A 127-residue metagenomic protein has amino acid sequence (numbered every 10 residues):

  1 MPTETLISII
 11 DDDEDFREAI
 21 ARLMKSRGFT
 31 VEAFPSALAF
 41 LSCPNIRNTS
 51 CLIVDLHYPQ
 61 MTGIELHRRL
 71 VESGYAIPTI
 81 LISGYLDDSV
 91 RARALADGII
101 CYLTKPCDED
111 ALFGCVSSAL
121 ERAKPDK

Functional and structural regions predicted by a protein language model:
E14-E32: Two-component/phosphorelay signaling modules centered on CheY-like receiver
R17, P59, D87: The feature encodes the CheY-like receiver
A33-C51: Acidic, metal-coordinating helix/loop segments flanking the phosphotransfer/catalytic sites of two-component signaling
P35-S36, T62-E65: Acidic catalytic/metal-coordinating carboxylates
I64-Y75: Short amphipathic alpha-helix used as the core "switch/output" element in two-component signaling
E65, L86-C101: Alpha4 helix (beta4-alpha4-beta5 surface) of REC/receiver domains from two-component response regulators
S89, C107-S117: C-terminal output helix
